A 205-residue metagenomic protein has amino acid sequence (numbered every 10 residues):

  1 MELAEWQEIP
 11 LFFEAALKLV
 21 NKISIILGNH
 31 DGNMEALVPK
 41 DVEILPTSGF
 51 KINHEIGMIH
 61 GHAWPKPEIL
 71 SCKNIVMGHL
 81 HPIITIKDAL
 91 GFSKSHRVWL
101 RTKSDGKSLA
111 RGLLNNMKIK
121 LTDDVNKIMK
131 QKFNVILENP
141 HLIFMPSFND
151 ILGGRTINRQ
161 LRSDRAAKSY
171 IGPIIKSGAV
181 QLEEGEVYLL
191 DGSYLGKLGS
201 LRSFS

Functional and structural regions predicted by a protein language model:
M1-S205: Extended recognition/assembly regions associated with phosphoester-bond processing machinery
